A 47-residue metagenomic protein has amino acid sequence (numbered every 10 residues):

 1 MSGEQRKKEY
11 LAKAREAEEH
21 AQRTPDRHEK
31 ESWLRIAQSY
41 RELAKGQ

Functional and structural regions predicted by a protein language model:
M1-Q47: Terminal alpha-helical segments
